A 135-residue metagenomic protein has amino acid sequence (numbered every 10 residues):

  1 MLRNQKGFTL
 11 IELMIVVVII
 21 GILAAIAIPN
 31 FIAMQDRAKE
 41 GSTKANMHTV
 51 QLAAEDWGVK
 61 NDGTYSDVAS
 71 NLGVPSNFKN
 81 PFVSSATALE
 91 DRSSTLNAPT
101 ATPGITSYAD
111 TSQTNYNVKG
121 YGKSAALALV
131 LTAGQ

Functional and structural regions predicted by a protein language model:
M1-L2, D56: Short, contiguous, well-ordered secondary-structure segments
L2-R3, L131-Q135: Short hydrophobic/aromatic patches at helix-to-coil boundaries
R3-F31: N-terminal single-pass transmembrane signal-anchor helix
D36-G73: Conserved hydrophobic/amphipathic alpha-helical signal-anchor segments
V59-A126, G134: Extracellular/periplasmic head regions of type IV pilus-like filament subunits
